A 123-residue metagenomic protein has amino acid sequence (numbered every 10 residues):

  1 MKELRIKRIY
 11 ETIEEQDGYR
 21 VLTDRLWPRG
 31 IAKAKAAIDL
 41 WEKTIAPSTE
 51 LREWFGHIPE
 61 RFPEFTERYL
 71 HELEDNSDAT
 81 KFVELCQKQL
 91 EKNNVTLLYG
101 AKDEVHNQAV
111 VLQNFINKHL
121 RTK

Functional and structural regions predicted by a protein language model:
M1-K123: Residues lining hydrophobic/aromatic ligand-binding pockets adjacent to catalytic sites
